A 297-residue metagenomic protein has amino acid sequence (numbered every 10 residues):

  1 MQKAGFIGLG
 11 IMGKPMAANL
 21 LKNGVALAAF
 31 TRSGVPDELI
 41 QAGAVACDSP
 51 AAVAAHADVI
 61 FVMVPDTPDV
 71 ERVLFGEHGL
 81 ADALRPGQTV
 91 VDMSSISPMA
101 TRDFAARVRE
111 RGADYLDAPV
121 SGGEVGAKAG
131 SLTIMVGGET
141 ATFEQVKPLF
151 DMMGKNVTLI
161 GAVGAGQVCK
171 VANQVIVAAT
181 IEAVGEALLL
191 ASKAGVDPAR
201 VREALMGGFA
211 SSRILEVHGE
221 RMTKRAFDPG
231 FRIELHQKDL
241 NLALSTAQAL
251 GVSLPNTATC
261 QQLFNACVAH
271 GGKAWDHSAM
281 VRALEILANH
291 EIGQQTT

Functional and structural regions predicted by a protein language model:
M1-V62, Q88, M93-S94, E124: NAD(P)+-binding Rossmann beta1-loop-alpha1 motif at the extreme N-terminus of oxidoreductases
A4, I96-A178: Rossmann-fold dinucleotide-binding core
L27, A46, D114-L116, V157 (+2 more regions): Hydrophobic beta-strand scaffold residues
R32-S33, D66, E139: Residues in the short beta-alpha loop(s) of Rossmann-like NAD(P)-binding domains
P50-A55, V59, T67-L132: Rossmann-like NAD(P)(H) cofactor-binding subdomain of soluble oxidoreductases
A129-G137, T158, A162-A194, L205-V217 (+1 more regions): Active-site-proximal catalytic alpha-helix in oxidoreductases
V163, Q167, S211-S278, T296: Interdomain hinge/lid region at the active-site interface of Rossmann-like NAD(P)-dependent oxidoreductases
